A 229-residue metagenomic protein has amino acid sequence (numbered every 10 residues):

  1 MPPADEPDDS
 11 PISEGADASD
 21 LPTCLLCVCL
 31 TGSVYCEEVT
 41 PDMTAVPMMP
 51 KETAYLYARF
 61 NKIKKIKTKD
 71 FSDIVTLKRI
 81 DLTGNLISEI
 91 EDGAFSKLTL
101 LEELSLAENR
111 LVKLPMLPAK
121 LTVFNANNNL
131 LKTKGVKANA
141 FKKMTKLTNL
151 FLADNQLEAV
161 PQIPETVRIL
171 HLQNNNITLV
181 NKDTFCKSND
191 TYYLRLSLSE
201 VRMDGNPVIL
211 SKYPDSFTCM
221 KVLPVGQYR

Functional and structural regions predicted by a protein language model:
M1-L30, K212-R229: Terminal targeting and flexible regions in eukaryotic proteins, enriched in but not limited to LRR-containing proteins
V28, M49-T53, F60, I74 (+5 more regions): Structural signal for repeat-unit boundaries in curved repeat scaffolds
V28-L86: LRR N-terminal entry segment and analogous cap-like coil->beta motifs
T31, T53, L77, I87 (+8 more regions): Conserved hydrophobic position(s) of the canonical leucine-rich repeat
V39, A58-N61, L82-N85, L106-N109 (+4 more regions): Consensus "Asn ladder" position of solenoid repeat domains
D42, K64, I87-S88, S96 (+7 more regions): Leucine-rich repeat
P47-P50, D70-F71, A94-F95, P115-A119 (+3 more regions): Hydrophobic anchor residues at the C-terminal helix/turn of individual leucine-rich repeat
I177-R229: Leucine-rich solenoid repeat scaffolds
